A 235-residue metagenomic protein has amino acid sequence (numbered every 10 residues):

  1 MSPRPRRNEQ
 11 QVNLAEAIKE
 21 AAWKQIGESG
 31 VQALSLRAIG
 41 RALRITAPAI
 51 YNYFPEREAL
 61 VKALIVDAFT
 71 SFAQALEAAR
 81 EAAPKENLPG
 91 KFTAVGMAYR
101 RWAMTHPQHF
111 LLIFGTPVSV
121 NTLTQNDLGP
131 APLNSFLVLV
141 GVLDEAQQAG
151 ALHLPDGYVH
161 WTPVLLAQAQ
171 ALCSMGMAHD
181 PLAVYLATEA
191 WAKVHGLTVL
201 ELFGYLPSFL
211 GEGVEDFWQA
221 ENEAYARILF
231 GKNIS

Functional and structural regions predicted by a protein language model:
M1-S29, A33, A38, A42 (+2 more regions): Basic, helix-initiating cap at the start of DNA-binding domains
S2, L137-S235: C-terminal peripheral helix-coil segments that are non-catalytic and often amphipathic
L14-V31, S35-L36, P48, K193 (+2 more regions): A structural feature recognizing the 12-helix transmembrane core of secondary solute carriers
A17-K24, A42, A59-A79, A94-A98 (+4 more regions): Alpha-helical structural segments
I45-F54: Short hydrophobic/aromatic patch on the recognition helix
A78-H109, P130-V138: Hydrophobic alpha-helical connector segments
V118-G129: Solvent-exposed, charged amphipathic helical/linker segments at domain boundaries
